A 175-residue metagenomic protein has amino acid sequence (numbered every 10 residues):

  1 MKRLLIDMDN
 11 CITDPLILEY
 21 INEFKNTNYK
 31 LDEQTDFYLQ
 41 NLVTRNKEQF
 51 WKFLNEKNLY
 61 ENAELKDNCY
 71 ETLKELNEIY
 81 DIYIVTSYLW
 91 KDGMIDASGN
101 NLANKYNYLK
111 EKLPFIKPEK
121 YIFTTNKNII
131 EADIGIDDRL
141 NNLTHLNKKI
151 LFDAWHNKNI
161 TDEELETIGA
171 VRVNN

Functional and structural regions predicted by a protein language model:
M1-F50, I168: Active-site neighborhood of HAD-like aspartate-dependent phosphohydrolases
N41-E56, I82-Y83, L89: Short, basic/glycine-rich phosphate-binding loops at helix/coil junctions that contact nucleotide phosphates
Y60-E64, C69-L102, L109: Substrate-recognition element of Asp-dependent hydrolases with the DxDx(T/V) motif
S87-I134, L140-T144: Substrate-recognition "cap/lid" segment bordering the active-site pocket of phosphatases
K120-T124, E166-N175: Short acidic-hydrophobic, aromatic-tinged amphipathic segments that line or gate anion-handling sites
G135-R172: Acidic, Mg2+-coordinating phosphoryl-transfer loop and its flanking beta/alpha structural elements, shared across
